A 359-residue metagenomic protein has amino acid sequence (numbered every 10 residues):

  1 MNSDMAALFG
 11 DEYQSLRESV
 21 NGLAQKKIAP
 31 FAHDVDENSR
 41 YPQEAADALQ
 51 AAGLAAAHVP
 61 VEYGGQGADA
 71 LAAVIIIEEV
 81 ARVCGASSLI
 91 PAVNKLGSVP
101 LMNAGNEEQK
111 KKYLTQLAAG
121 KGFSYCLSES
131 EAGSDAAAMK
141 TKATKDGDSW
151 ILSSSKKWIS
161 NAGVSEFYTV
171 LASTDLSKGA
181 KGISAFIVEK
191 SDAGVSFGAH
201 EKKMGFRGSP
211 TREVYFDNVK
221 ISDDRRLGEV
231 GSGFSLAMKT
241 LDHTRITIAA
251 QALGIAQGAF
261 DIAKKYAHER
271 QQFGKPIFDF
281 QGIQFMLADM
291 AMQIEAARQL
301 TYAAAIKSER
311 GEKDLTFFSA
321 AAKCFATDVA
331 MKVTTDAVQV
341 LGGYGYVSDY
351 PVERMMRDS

Functional and structural regions predicted by a protein language model:
M1-S87, A104-Q109, A119-G120, D135 (+4 more regions): Alpha-helical interface subdomain recognition
A68-D69, D135-A137, N161-E166, G179-G182 (+1 more regions): Short glycine/proline-enriched turns and hinge-like loops at secondary-structure junctions
L96-A104: Helix-loop "lid/cap" segments that line or gate small-molecule binding pockets
A119-S128, L171: A short, Trp-centered hydrophobic/proline-enriched beta-strand micro-motif
A132, K157-G163, H243-T247: Glycine-rich phosphate/pyrophosphate-binding beta-alpha loops
A138-K140, S191-S222: Flexible, small-/acidic-enriched active-site or ligand-binding loops
S149, S153-F197: A short core secondary-structure module
N218-L236: Long, acidic (Asp/Glu-rich), low-complexity accessory segments flanking structured domains
